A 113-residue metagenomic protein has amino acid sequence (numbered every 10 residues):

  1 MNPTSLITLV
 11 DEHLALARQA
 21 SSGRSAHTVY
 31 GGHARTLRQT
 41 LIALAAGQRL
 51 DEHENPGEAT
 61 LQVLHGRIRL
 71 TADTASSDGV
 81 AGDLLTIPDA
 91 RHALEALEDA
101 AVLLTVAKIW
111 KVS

Functional and structural regions predicted by a protein language model:
M1-T36, T71: A short, N-terminal "cap"/entry segment at the start of jelly-roll beta-barrel domains of the cupin/DSBH fold
G23-A26, R38-N55, A81, D89: Conserved short histidine dyad/triad with adjacent acidic residue
T28-G32, R49-N55, A72, E95-A96: Short histidine-centered beta-strand/loop micro-motifs that create catalytic or ligand/metal-coordination sites
P56-D73: Glycine- and acidic-residue-biased ligand/ion/polar-headgroup-sensing regions
L64-H65, V80-A81, E98: A cytosolic small-molecule/anion-sensing beta-strand core signal
D73-A90: Short acidic-glycine-tyrosine-enriched beta hairpin
D89-V112: Ligand-binding loop in jelly-roll beta-barrel domains
